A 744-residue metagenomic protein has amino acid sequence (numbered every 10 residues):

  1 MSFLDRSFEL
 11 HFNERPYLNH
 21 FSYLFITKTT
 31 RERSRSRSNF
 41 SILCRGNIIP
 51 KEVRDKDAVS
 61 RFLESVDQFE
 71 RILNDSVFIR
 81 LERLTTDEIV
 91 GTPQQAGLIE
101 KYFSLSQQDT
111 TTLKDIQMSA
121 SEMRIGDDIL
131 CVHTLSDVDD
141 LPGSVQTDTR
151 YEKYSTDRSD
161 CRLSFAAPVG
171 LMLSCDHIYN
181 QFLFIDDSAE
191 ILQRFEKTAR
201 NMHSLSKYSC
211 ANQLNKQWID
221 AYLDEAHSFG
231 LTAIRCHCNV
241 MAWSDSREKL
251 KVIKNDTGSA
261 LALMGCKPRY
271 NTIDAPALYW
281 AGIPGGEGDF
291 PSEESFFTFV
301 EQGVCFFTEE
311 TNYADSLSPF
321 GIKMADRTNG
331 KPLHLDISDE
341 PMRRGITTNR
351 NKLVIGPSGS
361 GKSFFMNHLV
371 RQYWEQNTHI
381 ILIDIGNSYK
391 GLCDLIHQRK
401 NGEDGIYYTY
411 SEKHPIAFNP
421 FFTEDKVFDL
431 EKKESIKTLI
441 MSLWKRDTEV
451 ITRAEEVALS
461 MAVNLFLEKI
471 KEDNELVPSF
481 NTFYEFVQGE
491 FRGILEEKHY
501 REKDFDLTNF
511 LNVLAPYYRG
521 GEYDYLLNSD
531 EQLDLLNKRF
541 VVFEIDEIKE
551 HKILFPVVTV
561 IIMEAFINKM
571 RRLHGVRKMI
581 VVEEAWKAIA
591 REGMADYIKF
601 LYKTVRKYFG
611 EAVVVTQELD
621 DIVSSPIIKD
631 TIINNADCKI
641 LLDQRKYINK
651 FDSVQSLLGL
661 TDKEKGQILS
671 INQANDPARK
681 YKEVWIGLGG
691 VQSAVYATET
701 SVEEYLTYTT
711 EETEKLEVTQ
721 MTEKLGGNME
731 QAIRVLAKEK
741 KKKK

Functional and structural regions predicted by a protein language model:
M1-V304, T308-E309: Extended, folded cores of ATP/NTP-driven motor/assembly subunits in large transport and secretion machines
E9-N13, V427-N481, P626-K744: P-loop NTPase motor core of the ASCE superfamily
N13-L18, S228-A233, A325-R327, R343-I346 (+2 more regions): Short glycine/proline-enriched loop/turn "hinge" motifs that connect secondary-structure elements and lie
S22-F25, H379, R539, K578: The start of beta-strands in P-loop NTPase/AAA+ ATPase cores
K28-T30, S244-S246, M324-T328, I337-D339 (+4 more regions): Short, flexible loop/turn elements at secondary-structure junctions
G170, A277-L333, D339, K390 (+5 more regions): P-loop NTPase motor domains
A262, W374, R606: Anion (oxyanion) recognition and catalysis
S338-S360, F364-R371, I380-L392, I406-H414 (+2 more regions): Conserved P-loop NTPase motor cores
